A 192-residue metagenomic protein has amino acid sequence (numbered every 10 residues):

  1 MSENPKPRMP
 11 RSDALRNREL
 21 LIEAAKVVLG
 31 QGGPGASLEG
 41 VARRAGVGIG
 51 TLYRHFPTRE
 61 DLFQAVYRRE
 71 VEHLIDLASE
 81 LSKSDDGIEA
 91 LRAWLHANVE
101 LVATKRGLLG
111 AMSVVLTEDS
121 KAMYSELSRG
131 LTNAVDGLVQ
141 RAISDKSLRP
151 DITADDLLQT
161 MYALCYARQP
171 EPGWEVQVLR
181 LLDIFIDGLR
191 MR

Functional and structural regions predicted by a protein language model:
M1-P5, T132-N133, G137-D145, T160 (+1 more regions): C-terminal peripheral helix-coil segments that are non-catalytic and often amphipathic
M1-R44, D61-Q64: Basic, helix-initiating cap at the start of DNA-binding domains
R11, R18, G35-L38, E60 (+8 more regions): Short, structured helix-loop boundary elements
G33-P34, R54, R149: Helix-turn-helix/winged-helix DNA-binding modules
S37, G107-S113, S147, D151-I152 (+1 more regions): Short, hydrophobic secondary-structure boundary micro-motifs
G46-F56: Short hydrophobic/aromatic patch on the recognition helix
A65, D76-T104: Hydrophobic alpha-helical connector segments
A93, V99-A134, A163-E171: Short secondary-structure transition hinges
